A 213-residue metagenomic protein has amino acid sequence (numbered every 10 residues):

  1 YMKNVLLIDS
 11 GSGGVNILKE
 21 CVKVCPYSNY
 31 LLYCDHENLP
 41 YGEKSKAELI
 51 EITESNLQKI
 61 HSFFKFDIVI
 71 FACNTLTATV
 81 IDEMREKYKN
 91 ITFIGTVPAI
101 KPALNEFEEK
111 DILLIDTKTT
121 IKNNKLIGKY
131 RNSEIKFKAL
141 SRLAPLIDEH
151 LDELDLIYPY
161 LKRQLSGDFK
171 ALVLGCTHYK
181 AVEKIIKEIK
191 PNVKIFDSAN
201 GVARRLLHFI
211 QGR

Functional and structural regions predicted by a protein language model:
M2-R213: Non-catalytic structural scaffold of enzyme domains
